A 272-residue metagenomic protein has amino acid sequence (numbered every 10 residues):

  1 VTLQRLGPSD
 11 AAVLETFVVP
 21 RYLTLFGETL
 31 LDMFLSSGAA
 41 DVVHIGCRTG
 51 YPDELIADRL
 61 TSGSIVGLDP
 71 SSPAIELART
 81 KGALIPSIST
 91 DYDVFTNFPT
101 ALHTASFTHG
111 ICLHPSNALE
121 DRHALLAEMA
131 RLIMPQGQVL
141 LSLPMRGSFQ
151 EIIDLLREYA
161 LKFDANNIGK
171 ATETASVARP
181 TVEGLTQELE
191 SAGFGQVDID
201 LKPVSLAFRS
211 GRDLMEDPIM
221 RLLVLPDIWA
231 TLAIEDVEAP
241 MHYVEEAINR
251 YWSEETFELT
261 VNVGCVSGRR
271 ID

Functional and structural regions predicted by a protein language model:
Q4-Y22: Class I SAM-dependent methyltransferase Rossmann-like catalytic core, especially the SAM/SAH-binding loop
P20-A40, L55: Conserved alpha-helix/loop element of class I SAM-dependent methyltransferases that forms part of the SAM/SAH-binding
D41-T100, A124: Class I SAM-dependent methyltransferase SAM/SAH-binding core
F98-G110: A short acidic, Gly/Pro-enriched loop at the edge of an enzyme's catalytic core that lines a small-molecule cofactor
T108-R122, L143: A short SAM/SAH-binding and catalytic strip from SAM-dependent methyltransferases
H123-Q138: A short glycine-rich, Lys/Arg-flanked "PGG" loop and its adjoining helix->strand segment in the class I
Q136-R209: Conserved catalytic/acceptor-binding region of the Class I
D198-S253: C-terminal helical/coil "lid" or tail adjacent to the Rossmann-like core of SAM-dependent
